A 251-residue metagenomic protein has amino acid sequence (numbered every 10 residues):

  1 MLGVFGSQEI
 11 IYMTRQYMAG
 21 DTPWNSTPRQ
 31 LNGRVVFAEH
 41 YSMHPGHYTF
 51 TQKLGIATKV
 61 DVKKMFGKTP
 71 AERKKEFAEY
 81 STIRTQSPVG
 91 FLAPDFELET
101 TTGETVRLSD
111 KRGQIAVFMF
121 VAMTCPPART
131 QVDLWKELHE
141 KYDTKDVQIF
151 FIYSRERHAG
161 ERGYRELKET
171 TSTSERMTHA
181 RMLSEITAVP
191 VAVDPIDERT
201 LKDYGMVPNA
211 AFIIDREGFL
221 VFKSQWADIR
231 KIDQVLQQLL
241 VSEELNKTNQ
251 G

Functional and structural regions predicted by a protein language model:
M1-E97: N-terminal targeting signals for export/organelle localization
A93-P94, I115-A116, V207-A210: Short loop/turn microsegments at loop-to-beta-strand junctions
T101-T102, R216: Short, ordered coil/turn segments that flank beta-strands lining enzyme active or ligand-binding pockets
V106-W135, Q148-F151: Short active-site neighborhood of thiol/selenol oxidoreductases, capturing the structured segment around
P127-D133, D203, L236-G251: Short, solvent-exposed cationic patches
R129-E185: Structural microenvironment flanking redox-active thiols in thiol-disulfide oxidoreductases
E185-V189, V193-V235: Thiol/disulfide oxidoreductase modules built on the thioredoxin-like
